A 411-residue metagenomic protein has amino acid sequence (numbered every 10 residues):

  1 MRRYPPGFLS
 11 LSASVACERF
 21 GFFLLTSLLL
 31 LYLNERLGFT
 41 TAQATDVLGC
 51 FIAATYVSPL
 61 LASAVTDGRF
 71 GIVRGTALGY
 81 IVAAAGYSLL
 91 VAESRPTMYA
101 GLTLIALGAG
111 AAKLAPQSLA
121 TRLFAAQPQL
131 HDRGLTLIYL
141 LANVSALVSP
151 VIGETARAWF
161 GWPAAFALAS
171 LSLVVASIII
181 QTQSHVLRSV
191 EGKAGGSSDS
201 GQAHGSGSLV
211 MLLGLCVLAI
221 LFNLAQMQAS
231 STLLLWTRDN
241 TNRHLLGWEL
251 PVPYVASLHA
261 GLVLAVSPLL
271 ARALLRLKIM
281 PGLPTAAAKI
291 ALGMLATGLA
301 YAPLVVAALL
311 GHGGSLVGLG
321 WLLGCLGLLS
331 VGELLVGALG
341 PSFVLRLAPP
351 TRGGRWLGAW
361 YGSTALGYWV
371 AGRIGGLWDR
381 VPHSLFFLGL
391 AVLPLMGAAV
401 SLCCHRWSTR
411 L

Functional and structural regions predicted by a protein language model:
M1-R2, P6, A126-Q127, G153-W248 (+3 more regions): Intracellular loop-helix junctions on the cytosolic face of multi-pass helical membrane proteins
R2-E35, S208-T232, S257, G327-V331: Pair of pore-lining "gating" transmembrane helices in MFS-fold secondary transporters
S27-Q43, S231-Y254: Short amphipathic helix-loop junctions that connect adjacent transmembrane helices in Major Facilitator Superfamily/SLC
G49-T66, S257-L270: Central cavity-lining transmembrane alpha-helices of secondary-active solute carriers, predominantly the Major
R74-L89, P96, T285-P303: Structural signature of the two symmetry-related core transmembrane helices
V91-L102, P303-L322: Helix-loop junctions at membrane interfaces in 12-TM secondary transporters
A111-A125, L334-A348: Intracellular juxtamembrane helix-capping segments at the cytosolic ends of symmetry-related transmembrane helices
L130-A158, S170-A176, H259-A260, L357-A371: Glycine-rich segments within core transmembrane alpha-helices of 12-TM secondary carriers
